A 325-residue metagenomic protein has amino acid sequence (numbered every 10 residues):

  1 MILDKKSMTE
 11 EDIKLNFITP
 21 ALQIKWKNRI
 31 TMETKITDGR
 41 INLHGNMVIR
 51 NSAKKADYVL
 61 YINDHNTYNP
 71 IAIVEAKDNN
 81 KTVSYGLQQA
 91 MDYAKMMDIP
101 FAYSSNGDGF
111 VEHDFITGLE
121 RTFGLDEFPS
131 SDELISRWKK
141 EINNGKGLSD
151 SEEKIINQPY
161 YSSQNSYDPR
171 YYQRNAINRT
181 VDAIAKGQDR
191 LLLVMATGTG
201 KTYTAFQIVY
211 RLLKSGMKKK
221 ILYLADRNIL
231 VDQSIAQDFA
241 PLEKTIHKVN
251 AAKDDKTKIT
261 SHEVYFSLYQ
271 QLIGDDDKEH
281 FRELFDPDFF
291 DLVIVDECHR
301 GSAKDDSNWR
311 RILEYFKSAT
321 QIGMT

Functional and structural regions predicted by a protein language model:
M1-K220, A225, I229-T245, T260-V264 (+3 more regions): ATP-dependent helicase/translocase motor core
L87-A90, V249-D254, E279, K304-R311: Short alpha-helical segments and helix-capping/turn motifs at coil-helix boundaries
G198, D296, T325: Conserved G/P- and acidic residue-centered "switch" motifs that form tight phosphate/ATP-binding loops in soluble
N228, V249-K256, Y269-I273, G301: Conserved helicase motor
T245-N250, I322: Acidic/polar loop patches that form or flank catalytic/metal-binding clefts of enzymes that bind anionic ligands
E283-I322: SF2 helicase catalytic motif II
